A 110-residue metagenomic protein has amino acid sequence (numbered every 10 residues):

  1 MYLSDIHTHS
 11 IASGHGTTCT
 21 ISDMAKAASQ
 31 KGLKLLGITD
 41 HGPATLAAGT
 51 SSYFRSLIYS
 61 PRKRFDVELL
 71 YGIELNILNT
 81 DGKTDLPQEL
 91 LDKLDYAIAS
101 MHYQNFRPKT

Functional and structural regions predicted by a protein language model:
M1, K31, D92: Structured loop/turn residues at beta-strand edges in well-structured enzyme cores
M1-L3, L36, L70: Hydrophobic "anchor" residues on beta-strands that sit immediately upstream of conserved functional sites
L3-H15, I38-H41: Histidine-centered catalytic micro-motifs
I11-S13, A28, L46, T80: A ubiquitous, low-specificity "background" feature that marks scattered single residues across proteins without
I11-T17, Y71-N76: Short, mixed-charge, low-aromatic patches
G14-T18, A48-S51: Histidine/acidic-residue-rich catalytic or RNA/ligand-binding cores of hydrolases and nuclease-related proteins
I21-L36, Y59-R62: Alpha-helical scaffold segments that flank or form the walls of functional sites
G42, A47-T110: Extended substrate/RNA-proximal surfaces in nucleic-acid metabolism proteins
